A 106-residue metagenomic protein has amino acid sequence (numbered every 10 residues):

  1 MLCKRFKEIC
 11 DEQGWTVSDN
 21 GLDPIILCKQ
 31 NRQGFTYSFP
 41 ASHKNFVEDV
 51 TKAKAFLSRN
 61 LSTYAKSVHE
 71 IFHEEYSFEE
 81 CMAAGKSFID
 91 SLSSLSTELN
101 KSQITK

Functional and structural regions predicted by a protein language model:
L2-K52: Amphipathic, interaction-prone secondary-structure segments
S42-K106: Intrinsically disordered, low-complexity regulatory regions enriched in serine/threonine/proline and acidic residues
